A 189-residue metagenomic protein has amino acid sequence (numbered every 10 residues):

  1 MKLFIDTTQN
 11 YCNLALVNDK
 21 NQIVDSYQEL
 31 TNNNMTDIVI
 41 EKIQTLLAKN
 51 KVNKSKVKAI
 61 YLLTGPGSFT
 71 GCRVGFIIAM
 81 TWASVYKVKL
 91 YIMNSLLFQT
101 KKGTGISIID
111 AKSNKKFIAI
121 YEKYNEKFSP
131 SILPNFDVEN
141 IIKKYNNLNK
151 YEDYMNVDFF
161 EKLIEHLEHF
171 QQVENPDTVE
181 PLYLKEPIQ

Functional and structural regions predicted by a protein language model:
M1-K20, D37, Y91-Q189: Oxyanion-binding and handling regions
C12-N13, V17-F128: Nucleotide and nucleotide-moiety/phosphate-recognizing core
